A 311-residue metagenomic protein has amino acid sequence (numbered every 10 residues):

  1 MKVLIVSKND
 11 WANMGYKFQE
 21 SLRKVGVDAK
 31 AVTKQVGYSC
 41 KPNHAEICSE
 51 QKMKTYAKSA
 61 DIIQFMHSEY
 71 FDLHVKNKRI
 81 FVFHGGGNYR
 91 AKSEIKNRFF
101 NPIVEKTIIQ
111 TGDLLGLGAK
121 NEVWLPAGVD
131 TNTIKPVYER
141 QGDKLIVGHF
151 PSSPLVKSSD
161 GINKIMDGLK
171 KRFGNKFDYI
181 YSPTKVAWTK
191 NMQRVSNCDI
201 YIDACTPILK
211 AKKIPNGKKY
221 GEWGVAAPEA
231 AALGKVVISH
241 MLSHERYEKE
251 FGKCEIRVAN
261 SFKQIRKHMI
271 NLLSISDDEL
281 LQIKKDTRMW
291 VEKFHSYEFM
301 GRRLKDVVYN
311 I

Functional and structural regions predicted by a protein language model:
M1-H67: N-terminal pre-catalytic "stem/leader" segment of glycosyltransferase-like enzymes
E69-D72, R79-K96: A short, histidine- and acid-enriched strand-loop-helix "catalytic/donor-clamping" loop that lines the nucleotide-sugar
F81-F83, N88, P102-P136: Donor nucleotide-sugar binding/catalytic pocket of nucleotide-sugar-dependent glycosyltransferases
A127-W188: Conserved catalytic-core segment of nucleotide-activated headgroup transferases in glycan assembly
D199, G234: A short alpha->beta transition loop at the rim of the catalytic pocket in nucleotide-sugar-dependent
A204-P228, S239-E250: Nucleotide-sugar-dependent
Y247-I270: Change "using UDP/GDP/dTDP sugars" to "using nucleotide sugars
N260, D277-Y309: A charged, aromatic-enriched C-terminal amphipathic alpha-helix characteristic of glycosyltransferases across folds
